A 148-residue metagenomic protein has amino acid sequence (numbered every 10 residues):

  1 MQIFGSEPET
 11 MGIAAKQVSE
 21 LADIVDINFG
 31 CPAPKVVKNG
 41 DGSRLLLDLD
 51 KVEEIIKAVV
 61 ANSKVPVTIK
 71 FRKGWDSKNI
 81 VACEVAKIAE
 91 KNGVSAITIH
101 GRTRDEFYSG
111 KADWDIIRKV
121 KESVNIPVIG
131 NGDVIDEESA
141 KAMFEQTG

Functional and structural regions predicted by a protein language model:
Q2-G148: Flavin-dependent oxidoreductase catalytic cores
